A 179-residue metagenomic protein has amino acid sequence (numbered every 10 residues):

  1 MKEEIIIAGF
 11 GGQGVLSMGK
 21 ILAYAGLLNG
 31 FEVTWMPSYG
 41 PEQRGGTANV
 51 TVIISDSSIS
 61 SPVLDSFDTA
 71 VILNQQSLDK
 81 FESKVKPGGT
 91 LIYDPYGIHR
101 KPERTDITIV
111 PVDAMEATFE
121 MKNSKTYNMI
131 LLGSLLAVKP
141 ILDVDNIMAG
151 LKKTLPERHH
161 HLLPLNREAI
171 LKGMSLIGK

Functional and structural regions predicted by a protein language model:
M1-K179: Active-site cofactor/cluster-binding pocket
